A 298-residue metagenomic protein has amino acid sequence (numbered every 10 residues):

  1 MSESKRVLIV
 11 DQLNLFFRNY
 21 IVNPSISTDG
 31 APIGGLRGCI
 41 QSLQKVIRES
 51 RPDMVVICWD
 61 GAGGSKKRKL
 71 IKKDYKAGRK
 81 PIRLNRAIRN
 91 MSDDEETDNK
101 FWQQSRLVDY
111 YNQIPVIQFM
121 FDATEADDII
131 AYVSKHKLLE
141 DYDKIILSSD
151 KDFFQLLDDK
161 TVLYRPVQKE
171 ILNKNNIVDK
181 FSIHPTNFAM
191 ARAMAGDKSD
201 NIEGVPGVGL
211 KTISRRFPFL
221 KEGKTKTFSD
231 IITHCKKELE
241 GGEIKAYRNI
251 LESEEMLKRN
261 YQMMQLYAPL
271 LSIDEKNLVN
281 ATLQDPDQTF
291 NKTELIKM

Functional and structural regions predicted by a protein language model:
S2-D143, F153-I171, Q265-L266, L270-Q284: Noncatalytic, basic helical substrate-engagement surface that gates or grips nucleic-acid strands
S2-S4, E49-W59, D74-I82, I114-I117 (+3 more regions): Non-catalytic nucleic-acid-binding/docking modules located in mid-to-C-terminal regions of nucleic-acid enzymes
I146: Conserved SAM-binding loop
